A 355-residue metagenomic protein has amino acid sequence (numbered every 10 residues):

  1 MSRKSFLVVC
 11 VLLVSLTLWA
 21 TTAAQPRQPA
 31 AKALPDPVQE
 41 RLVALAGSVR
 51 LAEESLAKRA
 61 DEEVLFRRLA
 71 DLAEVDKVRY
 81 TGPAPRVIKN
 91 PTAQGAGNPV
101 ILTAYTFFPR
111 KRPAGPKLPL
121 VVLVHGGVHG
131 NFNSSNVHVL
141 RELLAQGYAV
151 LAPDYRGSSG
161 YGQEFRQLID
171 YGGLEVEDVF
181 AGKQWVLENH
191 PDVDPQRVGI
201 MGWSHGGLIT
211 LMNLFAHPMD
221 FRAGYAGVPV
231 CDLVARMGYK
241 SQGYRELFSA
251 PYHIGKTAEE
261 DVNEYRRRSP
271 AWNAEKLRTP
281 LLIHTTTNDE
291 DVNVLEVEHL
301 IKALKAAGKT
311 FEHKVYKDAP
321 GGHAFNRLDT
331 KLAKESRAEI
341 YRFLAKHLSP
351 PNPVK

Functional and structural regions predicted by a protein language model:
M1-C10: Bacterial N-terminal signal peptides that target proteins for export
V9-T17: Bacterial N-terminal signal peptides
L18-Q28: Bacterial Sec-dependent signal peptides at the C-terminal "C-region" and cleavage site
P29-R110, E188: Non-catalytic accessory segments flanking enzyme active sites
E74-L102, R110-Q196, W203, G238: Cap/lid segment of the alpha/beta-hydrolase catalytic domain
Y80, A84, Y155-K355: Active-site-proximal cap/loop segments of hydrolase catalytic domains
